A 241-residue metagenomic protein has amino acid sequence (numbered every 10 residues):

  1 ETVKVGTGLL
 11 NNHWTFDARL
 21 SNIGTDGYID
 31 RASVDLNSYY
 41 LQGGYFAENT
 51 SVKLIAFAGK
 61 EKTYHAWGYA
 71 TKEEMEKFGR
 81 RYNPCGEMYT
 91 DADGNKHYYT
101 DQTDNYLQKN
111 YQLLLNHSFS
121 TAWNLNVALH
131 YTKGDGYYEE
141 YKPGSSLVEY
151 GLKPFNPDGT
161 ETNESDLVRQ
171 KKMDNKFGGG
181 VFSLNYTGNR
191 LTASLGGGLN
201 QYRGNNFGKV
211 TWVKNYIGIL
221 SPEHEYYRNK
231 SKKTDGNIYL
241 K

Functional and structural regions predicted by a protein language model:
E1-G24, I29-A66, L113-T121: Transmembrane beta-barrel wall of Gram-negative outer-membrane proteins
E1-T7, D17-A18, G68-K77, Y89-T90 (+3 more regions): Phosphate-binding glycine-rich loops and adjacent basic patches that engage nucleotide phosphates, nucleic-acid
G6-N12, L36-Y39, K72-M75, S145-V148 (+1 more regions): Short, low-complexity, polar/charged sequence segments that are solvent-exposed and flexible
T7, H13, G27, G59 (+4 more regions): Glycine-centered flexibility motif
F16, T25-R31, E61-W67, K72-F78 (+4 more regions): Outer-membrane beta-barrel proteins
R19-F46, G86-N116, S165-G179, Y227-K232: Outer-membrane beta-barrel proteins
G44, S51-L114, E139-L167: Acidic/polar loop-and-plug regions of large Gram-negative outer-membrane beta-barrel proteins
Y106-K241: Face-selective signature of the C-terminal outer-membrane beta-barrel domain
